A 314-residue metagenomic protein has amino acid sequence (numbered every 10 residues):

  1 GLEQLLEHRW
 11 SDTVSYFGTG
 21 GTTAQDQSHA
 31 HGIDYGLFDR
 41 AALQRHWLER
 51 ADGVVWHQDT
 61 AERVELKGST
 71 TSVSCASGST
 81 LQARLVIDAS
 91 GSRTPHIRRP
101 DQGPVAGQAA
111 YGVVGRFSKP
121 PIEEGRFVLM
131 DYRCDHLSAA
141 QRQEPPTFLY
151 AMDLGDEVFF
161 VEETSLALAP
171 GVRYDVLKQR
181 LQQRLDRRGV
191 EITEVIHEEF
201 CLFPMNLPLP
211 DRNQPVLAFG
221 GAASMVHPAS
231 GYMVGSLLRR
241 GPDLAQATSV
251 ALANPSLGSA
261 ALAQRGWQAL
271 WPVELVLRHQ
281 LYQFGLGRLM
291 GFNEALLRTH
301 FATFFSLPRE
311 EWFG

Functional and structural regions predicted by a protein language model:
G1-T60, V64-S69: A conserved beta-strand/loop capping segment in the N-terminal third of enzymes that catalyze redox or closely related
S15, A151, F301: A residue-level signal for conserved active-site and pocket-lining positions in enzyme catalytic cores
R50-V195, P204-L209: Predominantly flavin-linked oxidoreductase catalytic cores and closely associated redox partners
H136-Q143, F200-A218, L275-Y282, L289-A295 (+1 more regions): FAD-binding beta-loop-beta segment adjacent to the flavin cofactor pocket
A151, E157, R212-A229: Short FAD-binding loop at a beta-strand-to-alpha-helix junction that anchors the flavin cofactor in diverse
A169-E199, R239-W267: Flavin-binding catalytic cores
S224-P242: A conserved FAD-binding loop/helix module that cradles the flavin
A245-G314: C-terminal helical "tail/cap" subdomain of flavin- and related membrane-associated enzymes
